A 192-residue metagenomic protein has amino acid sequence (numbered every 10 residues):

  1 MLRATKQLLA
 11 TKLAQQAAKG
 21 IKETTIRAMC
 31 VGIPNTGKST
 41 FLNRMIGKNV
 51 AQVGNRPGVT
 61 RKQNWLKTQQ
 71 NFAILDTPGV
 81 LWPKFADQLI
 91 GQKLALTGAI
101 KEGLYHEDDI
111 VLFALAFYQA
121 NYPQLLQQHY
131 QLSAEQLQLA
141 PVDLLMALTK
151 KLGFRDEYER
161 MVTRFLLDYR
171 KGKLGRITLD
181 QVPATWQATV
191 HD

Functional and structural regions predicted by a protein language model:
M1-A4, R44, F113: Alpha-helical scaffold elements adjacent to nucleotide-binding pockets in ATP/GTP-utilizing enzyme cores
M1-G32, V50: Canonical P-loop GTPase G-domain recognition
K12-Q16, N43, N49-N55, N121-L126: Short, structured loop/turn "capping" segments at alpha-beta junctions
A14, T24, T36-S39, A51 (+3 more regions): A near-ubiquitous, low-amplitude feature marking generic local secondary-structure context
I21-E23, M45, L66: Solvent-exposed alpha-helices and their adjacent loops that cap or buttress functional pockets in soluble metabolic
R27-G47, T77: Glycine-rich phosphate-binding P-loop
G54-D192: Helix-rich effector regions associated with P-loop NTPase G domains
